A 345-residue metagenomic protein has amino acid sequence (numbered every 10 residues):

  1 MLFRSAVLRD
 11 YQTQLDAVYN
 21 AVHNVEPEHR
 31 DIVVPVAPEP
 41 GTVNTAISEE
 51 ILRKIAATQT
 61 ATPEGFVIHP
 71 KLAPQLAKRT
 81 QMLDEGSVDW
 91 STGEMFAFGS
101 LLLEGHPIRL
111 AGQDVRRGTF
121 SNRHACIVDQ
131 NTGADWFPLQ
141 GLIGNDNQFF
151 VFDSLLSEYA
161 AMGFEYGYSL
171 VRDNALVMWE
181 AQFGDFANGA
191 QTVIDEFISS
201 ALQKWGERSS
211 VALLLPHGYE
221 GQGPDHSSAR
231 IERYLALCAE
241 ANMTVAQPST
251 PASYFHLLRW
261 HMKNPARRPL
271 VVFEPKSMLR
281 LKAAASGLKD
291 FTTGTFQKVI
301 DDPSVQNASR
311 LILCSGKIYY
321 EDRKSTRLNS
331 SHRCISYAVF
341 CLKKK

Functional and structural regions predicted by a protein language model:
L2, L328-K345: Single conserved hydrophobic/aromatic residue that forms the stacking wall/gate of nucleotide- or nucleobase-binding
F3-I108: Hard-cation-handling environments
R4-Q12, N44, S48, L52 (+8 more regions): Generic structural signal for well-ordered, non-membrane alpha-helical segments in soluble metabolic enzymes
Q12-D16, A239, K263, F340: Non-catalytic alpha-helical coupling and interface elements of nucleotide-dependent molecular machines and regulators
L103, L110-Q306, Y320: Conserved thiamine diphosphate
Q148-F149, R323-R327, S336: Generic long, charged, amphipathic alpha-helical segments
V271, L311-L313: Conserved beta-strand elements of the Class I
L313-S315, E321-D322: C-terminal accessory/binding modules appended to enzymatic or scaffolding proteins
